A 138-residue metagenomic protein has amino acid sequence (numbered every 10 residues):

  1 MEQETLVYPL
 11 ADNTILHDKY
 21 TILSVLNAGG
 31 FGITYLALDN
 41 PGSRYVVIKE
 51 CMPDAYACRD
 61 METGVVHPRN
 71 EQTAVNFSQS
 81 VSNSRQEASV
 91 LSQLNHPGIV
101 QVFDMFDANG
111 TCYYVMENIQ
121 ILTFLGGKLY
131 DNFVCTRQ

Functional and structural regions predicted by a protein language model:
M1-T14: Juxta-kinase regulatory segment immediately upstream of eukaryotic protein kinase catalytic domains
L23-G29, T34: Protein kinase glycine-rich loop
N27, Q86, N95-G98: Flexible N-lobe loop architecture of eukaryotic-like protein kinase catalytic domains
L38-V46, M52-A57: Conserved N-lobe loop of protein kinases adjacent to the ATP-binding glycine-rich P-loop
C58-Q93: AlphaC helix of the eukaryotic protein kinase fold
M105: Activation-segment/catalytic-loop signature of the eukaryotic protein kinase fold
N109-T123: Conserved short submotifs of the Hanks-type protein kinase catalytic core that shape the nucleotide-binding pocket
T123-T136: AlphaC helix of the protein kinase catalytic domain
